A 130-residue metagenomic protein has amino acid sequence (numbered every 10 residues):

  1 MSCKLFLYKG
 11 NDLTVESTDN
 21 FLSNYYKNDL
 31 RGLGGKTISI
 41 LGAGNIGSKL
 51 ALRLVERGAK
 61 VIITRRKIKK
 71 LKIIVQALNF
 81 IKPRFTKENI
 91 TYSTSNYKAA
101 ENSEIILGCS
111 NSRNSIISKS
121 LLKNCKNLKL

Functional and structural regions predicted by a protein language model:
M1-L33: Glycine/serine-rich phosphate-binding loop and adjoining beta1-alpha1 elements at the start of nucleotide-handling
C3-L5, K60-I62, I105, L128-K129: Structural motif
G10-N11, K69-L71, L122-K123: Short C-terminal domain-edge/linker segments immediately following a structured domain
E16, K119-S120: Surface-exposed loop/turn and secondary-structure junction residues enriched for glycine/proline
N24-I105: Glycine-rich phosphate/diphosphate-binding loop of Rossmann-like nucleotide-binding domains
S110-S112: Short glycine-/small-residue-rich Rossmann-like dinucleotide-binding loops
N114-I116: Short glycine-rich, flexible loops that bind phosphorylated cofactors or substrates
L121-L130: ADP-ribose/adenylate-binding Rossmann-like module
